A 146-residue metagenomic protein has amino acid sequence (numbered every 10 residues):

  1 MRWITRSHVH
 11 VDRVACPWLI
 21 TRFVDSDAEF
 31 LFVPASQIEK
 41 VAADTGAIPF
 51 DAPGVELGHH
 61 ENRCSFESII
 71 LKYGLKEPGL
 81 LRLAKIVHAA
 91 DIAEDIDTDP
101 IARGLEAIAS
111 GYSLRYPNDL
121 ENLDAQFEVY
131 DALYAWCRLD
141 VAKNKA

Functional and structural regions predicted by a protein language model:
M1-H8, W18, R22-A146: Extended, well-folded catalytic/binding cores that form a central cleft or groove in large enzyme and scaffold domains
